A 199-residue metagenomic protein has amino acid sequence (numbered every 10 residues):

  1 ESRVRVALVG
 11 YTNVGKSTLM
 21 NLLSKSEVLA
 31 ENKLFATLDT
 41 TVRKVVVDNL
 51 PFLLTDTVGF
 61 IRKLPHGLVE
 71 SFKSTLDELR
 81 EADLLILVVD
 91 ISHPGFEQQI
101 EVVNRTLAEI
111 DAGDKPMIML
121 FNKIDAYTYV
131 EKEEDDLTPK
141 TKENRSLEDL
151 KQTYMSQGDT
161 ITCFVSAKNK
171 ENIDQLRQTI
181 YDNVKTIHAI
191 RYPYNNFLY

Functional and structural regions predicted by a protein language model:
E1-K16, M20-N21, K25, P94-Q98 (+1 more regions): C-terminal-of-GTPase-core extension/linker across diverse P-loop GTPases
E1-R80, L84: Conserved G1/Walker A P-loop phosphate-binding module
L54, V88, L120: Generic enzyme active-site microenvironment
L68, Q98-Q99: Residues at alpha-helix caps and immediate loop-helix transition turns in enzyme cores, especially N- and C-cap
L68-H93, R105-A112, S166: Inter-motif core of Ras-like GTPase G domains
